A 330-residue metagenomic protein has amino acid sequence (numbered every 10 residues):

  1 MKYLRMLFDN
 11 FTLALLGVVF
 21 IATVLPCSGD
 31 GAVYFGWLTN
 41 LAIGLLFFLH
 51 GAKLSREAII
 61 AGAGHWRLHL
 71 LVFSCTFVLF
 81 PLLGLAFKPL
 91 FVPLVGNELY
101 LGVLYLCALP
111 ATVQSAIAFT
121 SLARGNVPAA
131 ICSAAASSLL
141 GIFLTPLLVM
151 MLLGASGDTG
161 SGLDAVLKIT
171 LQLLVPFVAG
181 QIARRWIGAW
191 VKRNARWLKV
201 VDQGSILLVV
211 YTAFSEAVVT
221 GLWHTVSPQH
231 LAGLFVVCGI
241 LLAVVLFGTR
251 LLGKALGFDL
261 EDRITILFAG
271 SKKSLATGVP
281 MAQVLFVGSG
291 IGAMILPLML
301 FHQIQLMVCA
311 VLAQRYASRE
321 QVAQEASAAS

Functional and structural regions predicted by a protein language model:
M1-F91, M150, G154-L260, E320 (+1 more regions): Structural signature of multi-pass alpha-helical membrane transport proteins
D30, G221-P228, M281-M299: Extracellular/periplasmic helix-loop-helix junctions in multi-pass membrane proteins
K53-L54, T277-V284: Transmembrane alpha-helical segments of integral membrane proteins
A61, Q114-N126, H224, L251-A255 (+2 more regions): Helix-loop junctions at the membrane interface of multi-pass solute transporters
W66-F73, L94-A108, G125-A135, A232-F235 (+2 more regions): The feature identifies polytopic integral membrane transport proteins across all domains of life
C75-L83, A108-V113, A130-M150, T170-L174 (+2 more regions): Membrane-embedded alpha-helical segments of transport systems, primarily multispan ion/solute transporters
K88-L144, V149, L153-A165: Membrane-interface helix-loop-helix junctions at boundaries between adjacent transmembrane segments
A195-V201, G257-S274, P280-M281: Helix-helix packing/entry segments at the starts of transmembrane helices
